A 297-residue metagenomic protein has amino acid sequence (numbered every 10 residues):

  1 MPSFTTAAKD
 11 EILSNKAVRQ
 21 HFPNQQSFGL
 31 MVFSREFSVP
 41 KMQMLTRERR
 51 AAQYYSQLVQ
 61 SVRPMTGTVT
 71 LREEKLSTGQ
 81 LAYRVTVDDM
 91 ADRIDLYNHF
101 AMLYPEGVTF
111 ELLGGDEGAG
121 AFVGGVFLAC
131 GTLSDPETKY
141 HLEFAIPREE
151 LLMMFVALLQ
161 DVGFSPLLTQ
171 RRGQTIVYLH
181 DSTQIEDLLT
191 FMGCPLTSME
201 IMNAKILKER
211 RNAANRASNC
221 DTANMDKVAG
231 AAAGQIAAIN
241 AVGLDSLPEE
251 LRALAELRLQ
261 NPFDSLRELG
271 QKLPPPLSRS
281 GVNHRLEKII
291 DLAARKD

Functional and structural regions predicted by a protein language model:
M1-K41, L45-Y55, V59: N-terminal, positively charged regions that mediate nucleic acid binding
K16-N24, L112-A119, D245-E249: Structural motif
G29, G125, V282: A residue-level signal for conserved active-site and pocket-lining positions in enzyme catalytic cores
S34-R35, T46, A52-Q53, Q57-I201: DNA-contacting interfaces and partner/effector-binding or oligomerization modules in DNA-centric proteins
R35-F37, D135, A231-I236: Short acidic (Asp/Glu) and glycine-rich catalytic loops that position anionic groups and cofactors
S38-Q43, E137-K139, S265-R267: Short acidic, hydrophobic short linear motifs in intrinsically disordered regions
D187, F191-I289: Extended mid-to-C-terminal alpha-helical interaction segments
D291-D297: Short, Lys/Arg-enriched C-terminal cap helix and immediately downstream tail that follows
